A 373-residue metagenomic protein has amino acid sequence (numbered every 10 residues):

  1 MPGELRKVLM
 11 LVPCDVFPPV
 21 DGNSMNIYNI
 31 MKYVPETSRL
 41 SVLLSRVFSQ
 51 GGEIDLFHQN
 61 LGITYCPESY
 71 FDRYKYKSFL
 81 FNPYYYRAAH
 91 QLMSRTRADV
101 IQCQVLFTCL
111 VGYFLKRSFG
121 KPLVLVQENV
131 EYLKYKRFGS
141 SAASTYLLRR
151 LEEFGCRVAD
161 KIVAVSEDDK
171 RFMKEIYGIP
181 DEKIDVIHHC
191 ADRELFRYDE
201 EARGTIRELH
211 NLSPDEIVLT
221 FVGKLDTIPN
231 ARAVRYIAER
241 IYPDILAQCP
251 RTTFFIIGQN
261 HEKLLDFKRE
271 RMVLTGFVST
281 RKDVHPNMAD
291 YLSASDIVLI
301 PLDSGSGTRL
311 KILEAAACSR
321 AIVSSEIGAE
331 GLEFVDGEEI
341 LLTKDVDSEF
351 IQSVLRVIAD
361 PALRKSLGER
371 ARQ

Functional and structural regions predicted by a protein language model:
M1-Q59, T96, D244-A247: N-terminal subdomain of nucleotide-sugar transferases
H90, F114-R117, E131, A142-A164 (+1 more regions): Membrane-proximal helix-turn-helix segments that form the acceptor-binding/catalytic region of lipid-linked
D160, F277-S279, D290-G307, R320-A321: Acidic donor-binding loop of glycosyltransferase active sites
D168, I187-C190: Carbohydrate-associated surface elements
A191-L209, S213-E270, L274-A289, S293: Conserved catalytic-core segment of nucleotide-activated headgroup transferases in glycan assembly
K311-E314, A321-S325: Short hydrophobic beta-strand element within catalytic cores of glycosyltransferases and related nucleotide-activated
I340-D347, R356-P361: Conserved acidic donor-binding segment of nucleotide-sugar-dependent glycosyltransferases
R356, L363-Q373: A short, well-ordered alpha-helix in the C-terminal region of glycosyltransferases
